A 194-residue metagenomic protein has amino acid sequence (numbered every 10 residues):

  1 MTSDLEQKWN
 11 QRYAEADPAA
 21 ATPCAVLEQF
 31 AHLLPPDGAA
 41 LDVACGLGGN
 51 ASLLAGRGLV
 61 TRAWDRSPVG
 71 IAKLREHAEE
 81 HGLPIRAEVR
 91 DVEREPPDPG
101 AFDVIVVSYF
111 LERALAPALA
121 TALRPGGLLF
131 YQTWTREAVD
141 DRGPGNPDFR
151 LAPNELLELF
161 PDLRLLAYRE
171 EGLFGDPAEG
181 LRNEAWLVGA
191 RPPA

Functional and structural regions predicted by a protein language model:
M1-P35: Conserved class I S-adenosyl-L-methionine
D37-G46: Conserved class I S-adenosyl-L-methionine
L47-L59: Conserved SAM-binding loop of SAM-dependent methyltransferases across substrates and taxa, primarily the Class I
S67-V69: Conserved SAM/SAH-binding beta-strand->alpha-helix loop
H81-V92: Conserved SAM-binding strand-loop segment of SAM-dependent methyltransferases
E95-V104: A short acidic, Gly/Pro-enriched loop at the edge of an enzyme's catalytic core that lines a small-molecule cofactor
L111-T121: A short, conserved alpha-helix within the catalytic core of class I
G127-W134: Conserved beta-strand signature within the Rossmann-like core of class I S-adenosyl-L-methionine
